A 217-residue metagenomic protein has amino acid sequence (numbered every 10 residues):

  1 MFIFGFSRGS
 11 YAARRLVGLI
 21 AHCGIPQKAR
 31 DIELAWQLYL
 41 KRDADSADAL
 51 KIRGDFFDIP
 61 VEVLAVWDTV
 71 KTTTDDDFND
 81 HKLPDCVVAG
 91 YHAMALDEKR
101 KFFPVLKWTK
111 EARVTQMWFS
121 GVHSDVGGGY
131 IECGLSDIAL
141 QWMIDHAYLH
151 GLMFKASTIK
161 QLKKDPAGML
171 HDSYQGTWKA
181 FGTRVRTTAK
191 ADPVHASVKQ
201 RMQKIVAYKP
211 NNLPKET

Functional and structural regions predicted by a protein language model:
M1-T217: Active-site- or binding-pocket-proximal scaffold segments within functional domains
